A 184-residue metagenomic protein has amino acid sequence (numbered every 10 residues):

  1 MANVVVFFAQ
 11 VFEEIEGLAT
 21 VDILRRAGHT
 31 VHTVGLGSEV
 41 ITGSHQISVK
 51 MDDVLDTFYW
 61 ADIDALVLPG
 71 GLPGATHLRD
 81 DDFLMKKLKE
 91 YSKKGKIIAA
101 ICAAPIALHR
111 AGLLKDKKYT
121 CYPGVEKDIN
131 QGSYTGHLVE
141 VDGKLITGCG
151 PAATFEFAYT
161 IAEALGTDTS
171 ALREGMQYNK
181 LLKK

Functional and structural regions predicted by a protein language model:
N3-V6, F12, R26-L36, D53-V54 (+1 more regions): Active-site-adjacent pocket-lining segments in enzyme domains
A19-T20, K87: Hydrophobic residues within alpha-helices that form the first helical element adjacent to the glycine-rich loop
V34, E39-H45: Membrane-interfacial amphipathic helices and adjacent loop/beta segments that form the lipid-substrate binding surface
H45-D53: Short gly/ser/thr-rich secondary-structure transition/capping motifs
